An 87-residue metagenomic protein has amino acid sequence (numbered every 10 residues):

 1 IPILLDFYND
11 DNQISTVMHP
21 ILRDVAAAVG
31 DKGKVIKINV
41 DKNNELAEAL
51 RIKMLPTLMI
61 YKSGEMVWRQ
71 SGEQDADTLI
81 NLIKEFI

Functional and structural regions predicted by a protein language model:
I1, Y8-D11, M54: Short pre-active-site segment immediately N-terminal to redox-active cysteine/selenocysteine motifs in thiol-based
I3, L50-M59: Structural micro-motif
F7-N9, H19, R23-A26, G30-E45: Thiol-based oxidoreductase modules, predominantly thioredoxin-like and allied folds used for disulfide exchange
S15-T16: Conserved phosphotransfer microenvironments
P20, D24-A27, E48, D77 (+1 more regions): Replace "anionic and nucleotidyl ligands
M54, I60-I87: Non-catalytic, surface beta->alpha helical segment in thiol-disulfide oxidoreductase systems
